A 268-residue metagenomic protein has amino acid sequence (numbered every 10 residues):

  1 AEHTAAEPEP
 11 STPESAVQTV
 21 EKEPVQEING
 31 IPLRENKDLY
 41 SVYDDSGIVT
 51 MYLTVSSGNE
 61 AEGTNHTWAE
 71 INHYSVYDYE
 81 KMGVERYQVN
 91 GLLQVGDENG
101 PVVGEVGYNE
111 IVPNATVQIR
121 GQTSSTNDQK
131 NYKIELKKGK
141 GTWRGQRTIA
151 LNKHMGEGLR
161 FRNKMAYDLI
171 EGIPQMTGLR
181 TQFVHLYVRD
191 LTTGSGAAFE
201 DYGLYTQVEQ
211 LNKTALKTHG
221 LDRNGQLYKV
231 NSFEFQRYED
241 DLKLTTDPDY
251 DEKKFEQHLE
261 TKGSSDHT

Functional and structural regions predicted by a protein language model:
A1-T268: Phosphate/dinucleotide-binding and metal-coordinating scaffold of catalytic cores in nucleotide-dependent enzymes
